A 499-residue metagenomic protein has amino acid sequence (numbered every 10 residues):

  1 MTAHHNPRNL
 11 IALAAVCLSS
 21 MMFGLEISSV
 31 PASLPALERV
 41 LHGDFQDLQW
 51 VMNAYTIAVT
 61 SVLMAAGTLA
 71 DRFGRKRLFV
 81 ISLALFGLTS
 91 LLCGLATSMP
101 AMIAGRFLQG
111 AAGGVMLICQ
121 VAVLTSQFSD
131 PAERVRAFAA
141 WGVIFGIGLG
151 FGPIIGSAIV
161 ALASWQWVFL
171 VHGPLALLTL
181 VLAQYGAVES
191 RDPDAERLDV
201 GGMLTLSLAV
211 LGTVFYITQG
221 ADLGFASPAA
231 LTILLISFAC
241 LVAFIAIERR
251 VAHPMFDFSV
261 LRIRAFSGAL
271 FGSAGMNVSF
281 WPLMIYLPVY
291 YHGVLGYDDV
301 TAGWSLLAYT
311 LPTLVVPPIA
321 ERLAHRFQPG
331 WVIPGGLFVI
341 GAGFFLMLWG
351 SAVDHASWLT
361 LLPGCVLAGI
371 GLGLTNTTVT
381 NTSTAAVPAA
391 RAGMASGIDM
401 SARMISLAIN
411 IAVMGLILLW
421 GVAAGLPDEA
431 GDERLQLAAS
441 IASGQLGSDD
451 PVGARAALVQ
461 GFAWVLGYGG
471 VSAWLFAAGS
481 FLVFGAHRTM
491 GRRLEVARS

Functional and structural regions predicted by a protein language model:
M1-N6, L446, D450-G453, V483-S499: Intrinsic disorder in cytosolic terminal tails and internal cytosolic loops of multi-pass membrane transporters
T2-Y185, F327, L348, L361: Transmembrane-helix bundle of Major Facilitator Superfamily
L10-L25, V30-A32, W167, G201 (+5 more regions): 12-transmembrane solute porter fold
L37-E38, L69-A70, I155-A163, I217 (+4 more regions): Interfacial helix-cap and linker-helix signal at transmembrane-aqueous boundaries of multi-pass secondary transporters
H42, R72, L95-A96, P131 (+9 more regions): Helix-loop interface residues and adjacent transmembrane-helix termini in multi-pass membrane transporters, primarily
A161-G173, Q219-A230, W420-V471: A membrane-interface helix-boundary motif in multi-pass transporters
W165-T205, A252, R262, V471 (+2 more regions): Conserved aromatic/hydrophobic "specificity hotspots" at molecular recognition or selectivity sites
P174-R191, S207-Q219, I236-R250, A477-F484: C-terminal membrane-cytosol helix-exit motif in multi-pass small-molecule transporters
